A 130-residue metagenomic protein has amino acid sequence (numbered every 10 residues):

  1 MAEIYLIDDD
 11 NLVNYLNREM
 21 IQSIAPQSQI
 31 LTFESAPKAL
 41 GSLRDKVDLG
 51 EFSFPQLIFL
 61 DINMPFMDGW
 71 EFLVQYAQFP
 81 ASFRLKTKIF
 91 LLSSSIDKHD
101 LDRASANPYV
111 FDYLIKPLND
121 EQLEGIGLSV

Functional and structural regions predicted by a protein language model:
A2-L12, N17-I21: Conserved acidic segment of CheY-like receiver
I7-D9, F33, I58: Conserved sequence signature across two-component system core domains
T32-D45, G69: Helix N-cap/capping motif at the beta->alpha junctions
S53-L57, S82-K88: His-Asp phosphorelay/catalytic-motif detector in bacterial-type signaling
D61: Active-site residues of response regulator receiver
M64: Receiver (REC) domain active-site loop signature in two-component systems and cognate sites in sensor histidine kinases
E71, R84-F90, S95-D112: Alpha4 helix (beta4-alpha4-beta5 surface) of REC/receiver domains from two-component response regulators
I115-K116: A Lys-centered signature of the CheY-like receiver
